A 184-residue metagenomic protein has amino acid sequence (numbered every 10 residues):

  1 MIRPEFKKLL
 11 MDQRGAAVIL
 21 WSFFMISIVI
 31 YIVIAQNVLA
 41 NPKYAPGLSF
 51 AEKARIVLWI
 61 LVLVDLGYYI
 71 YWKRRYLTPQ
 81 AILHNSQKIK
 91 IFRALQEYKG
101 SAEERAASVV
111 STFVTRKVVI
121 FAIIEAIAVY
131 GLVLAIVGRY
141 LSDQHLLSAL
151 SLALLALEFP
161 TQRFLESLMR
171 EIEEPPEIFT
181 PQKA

Functional and structural regions predicted by a protein language model:
M1-V33, A106-S108, P181-A184: Cytosolic-side membrane-entry/anchor segment at the start of a transmembrane helix
A16-I26, V114-E125: Select subsegments of transmembrane alpha-helices in polytopic membrane proteins, especially boundary-proximal
I30-F92: Short, well-structured hydrophobic secondary-structure segments
I30-Y31, V118-D143: Alpha-helical transmembrane segments and their membrane-interface junctions in multi-pass membrane proteins
I89-K117: Short membrane-interface loop/juxtamembrane segments of multi-pass integral membrane proteins
Q144-A153: Hydrophobic core segments of alpha-helical transmembrane domains in multi-pass membrane proteins
E158-P160: Conserved catalytic/binding loops enriched for acidic/polar residues
Q162-A184: Cytosolic/matrix-facing juxtamembrane and C-terminal tails of multi-pass cellular membrane proteins
